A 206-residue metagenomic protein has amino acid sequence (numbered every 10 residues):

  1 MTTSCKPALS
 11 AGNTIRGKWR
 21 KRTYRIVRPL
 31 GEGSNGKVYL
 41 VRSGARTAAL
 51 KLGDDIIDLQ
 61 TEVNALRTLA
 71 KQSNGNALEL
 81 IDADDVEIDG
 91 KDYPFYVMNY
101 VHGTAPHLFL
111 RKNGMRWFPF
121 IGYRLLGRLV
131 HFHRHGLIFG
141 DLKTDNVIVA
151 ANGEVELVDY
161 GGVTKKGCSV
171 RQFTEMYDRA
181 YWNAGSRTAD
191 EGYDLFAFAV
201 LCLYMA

Functional and structural regions predicted by a protein language model:
M1-W19: Juxta-kinase regulatory segment immediately upstream of eukaryotic protein kinase catalytic domains
T23, V27-N64: ATP-binding glycine-rich loop module of kinase domains
E79-P94: Short beta-strand micro-motifs within the conserved protein kinase catalytic domain, predominantly in the N-lobe
G90-A105: Conserved short submotifs of the Hanks-type protein kinase catalytic core that shape the nucleotide-binding pocket
I121-G122: Activation segment signature within eukaryotic-like protein kinase domains
F132-A150: Catalytic-loop of the protein kinase fold
N146-Y160: Conserved protein kinase catalytic/activation segment
G162-A206: C-lobe/activation-segment region of protein kinase-like
